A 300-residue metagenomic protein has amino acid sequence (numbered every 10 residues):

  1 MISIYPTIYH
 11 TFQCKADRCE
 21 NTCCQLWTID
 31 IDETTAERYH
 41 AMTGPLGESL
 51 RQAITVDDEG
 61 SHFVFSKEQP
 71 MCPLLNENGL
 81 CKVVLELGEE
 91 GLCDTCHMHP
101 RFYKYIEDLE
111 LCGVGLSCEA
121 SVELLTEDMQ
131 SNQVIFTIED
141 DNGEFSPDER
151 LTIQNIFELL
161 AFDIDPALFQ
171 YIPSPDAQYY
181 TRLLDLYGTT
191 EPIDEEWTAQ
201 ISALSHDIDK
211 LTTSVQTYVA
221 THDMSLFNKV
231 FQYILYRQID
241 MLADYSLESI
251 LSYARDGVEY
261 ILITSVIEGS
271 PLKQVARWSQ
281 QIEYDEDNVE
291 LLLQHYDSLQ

Functional and structural regions predicted by a protein language model:
M1-C19, I54-C93, E110: Immediate flanking context of iron-sulfur cluster ligation sites
T11-R18, S131, V230-Y236: Short, compositionally biased low-complexity segments
D17, T22, L26-W27, L75 (+3 more regions): General secretory precursor processing signal
N21-V56: A structured, charge-rich N-terminal accessory region that forms the first stable segment of a protein and links
G79, E86-F162: Internal, well-ordered alpha/beta segment that forms a basic, Gly-enriched binding/recognition surface
V84-G88, I106, Y245-Y253: Conserved aromatic-histidine-acidic binding/catalytic patches
I153-Q300: Hydrophobic, aromatic-lined core segments that form the binding pocket/scaffold for planar heteroaromatic ligands
